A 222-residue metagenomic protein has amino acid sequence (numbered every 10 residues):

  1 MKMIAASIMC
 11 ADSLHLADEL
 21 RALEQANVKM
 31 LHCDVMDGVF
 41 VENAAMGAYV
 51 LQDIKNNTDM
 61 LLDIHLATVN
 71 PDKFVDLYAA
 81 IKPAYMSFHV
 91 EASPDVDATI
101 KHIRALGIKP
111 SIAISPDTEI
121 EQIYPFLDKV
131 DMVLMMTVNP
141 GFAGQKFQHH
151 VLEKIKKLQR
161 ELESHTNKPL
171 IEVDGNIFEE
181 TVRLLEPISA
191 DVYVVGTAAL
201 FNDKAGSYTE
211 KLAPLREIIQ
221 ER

Functional and structural regions predicted by a protein language model:
M1-Y85, S93-D95, H102, P110 (+5 more regions): Conserved N-terminal beta1-alpha1 strand-loop-helix module at the mouth
M3, A113, L134-T137, E172 (+1 more regions): Conserved beta-strand segments that form the floor/walls of ligand-binding pockets within enzyme and binding domains
N27, K82, G107, T137 (+1 more regions): Conserved functional loop/turn residues at catalytic and ligand-binding sites
V35, L66, V90, I114-P116 (+3 more regions): Short secondary-structure boundary segments
T58, L106, H165-N167: Helix C-cap/helix->beta junction micro-motif
F88-P94, L134-K146, I188-K211: Glycine-rich phosphate-binding active-site loops on the catalytic face of alpha/beta enzymes
P116-V151, K157: Histidine/lysine/aspartate-rich catalytic loop segments that bind and position anionic ligands
N139, K146-V192: Active-site/ligand-binding-proximal alpha/beta "capping" segment
